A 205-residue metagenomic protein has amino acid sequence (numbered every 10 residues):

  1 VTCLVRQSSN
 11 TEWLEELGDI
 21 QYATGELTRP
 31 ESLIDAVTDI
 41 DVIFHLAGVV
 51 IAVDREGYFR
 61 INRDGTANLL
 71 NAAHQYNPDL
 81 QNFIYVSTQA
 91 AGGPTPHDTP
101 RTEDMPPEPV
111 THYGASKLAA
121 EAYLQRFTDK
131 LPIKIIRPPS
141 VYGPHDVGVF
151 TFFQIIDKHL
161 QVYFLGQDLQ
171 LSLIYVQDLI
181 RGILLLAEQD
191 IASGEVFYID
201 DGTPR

Functional and structural regions predicted by a protein language model:
L4, I43-A47, F83-Q89, I136-P138: SDR active-site strand-loop-helix element
N10, I20-D64, H74, G92-G93: NAD(P)H-binding glycine-rich loop region in Rossmannoid oxidoreductase-like domains and their noncatalytic homologs
N68-H112, K134: Conserved Rossmann-fold NAD(P)-dependent oxidoreductase catalytic core, especially the SDR/UDP-sugar
V110, P139-D146, G166-V176, D201-T203: Glycine-rich "substrate-gating" loop/helix at the edge of Rossmann-like oxidoreductase active sites
S116: Active-site helix of classical SDR
E121-P144: Conserved beta-loop-beta element that borders a ligand/cofactor-binding pocket
Y142-T151, L185-Y198, T203: Glycine/proline-rich active-site loop of Rossmann-fold NAD(P)-dependent oxidoreductases
